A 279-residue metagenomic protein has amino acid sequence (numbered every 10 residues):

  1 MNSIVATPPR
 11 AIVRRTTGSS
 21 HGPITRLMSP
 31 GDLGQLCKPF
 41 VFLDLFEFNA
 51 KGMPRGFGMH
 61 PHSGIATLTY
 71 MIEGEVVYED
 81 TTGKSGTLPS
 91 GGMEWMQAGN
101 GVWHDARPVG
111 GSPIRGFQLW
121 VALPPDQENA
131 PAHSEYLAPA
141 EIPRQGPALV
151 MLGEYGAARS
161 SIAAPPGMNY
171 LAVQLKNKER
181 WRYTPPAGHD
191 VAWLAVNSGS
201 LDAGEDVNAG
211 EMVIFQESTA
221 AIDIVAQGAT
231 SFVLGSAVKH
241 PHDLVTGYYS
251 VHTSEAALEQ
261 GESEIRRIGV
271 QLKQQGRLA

Functional and structural regions predicted by a protein language model:
M1-A279: Jelly-roll (double-stranded beta-helix
